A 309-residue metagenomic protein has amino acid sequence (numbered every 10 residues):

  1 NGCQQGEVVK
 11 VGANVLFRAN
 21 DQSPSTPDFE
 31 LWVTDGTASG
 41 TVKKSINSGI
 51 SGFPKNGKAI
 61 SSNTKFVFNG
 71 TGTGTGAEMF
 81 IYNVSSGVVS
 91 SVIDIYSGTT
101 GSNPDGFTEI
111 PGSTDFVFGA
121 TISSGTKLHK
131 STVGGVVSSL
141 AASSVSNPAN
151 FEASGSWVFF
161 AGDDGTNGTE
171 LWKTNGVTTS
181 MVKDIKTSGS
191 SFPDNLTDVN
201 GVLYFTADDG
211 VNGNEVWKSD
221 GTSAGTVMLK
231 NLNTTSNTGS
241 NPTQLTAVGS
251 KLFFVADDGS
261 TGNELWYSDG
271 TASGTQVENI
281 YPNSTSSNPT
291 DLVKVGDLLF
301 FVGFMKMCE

Functional and structural regions predicted by a protein language model:
N1-E309: Feature 14080 marks short, conserved micro-sites in well-ordered regions that are central to protein function
